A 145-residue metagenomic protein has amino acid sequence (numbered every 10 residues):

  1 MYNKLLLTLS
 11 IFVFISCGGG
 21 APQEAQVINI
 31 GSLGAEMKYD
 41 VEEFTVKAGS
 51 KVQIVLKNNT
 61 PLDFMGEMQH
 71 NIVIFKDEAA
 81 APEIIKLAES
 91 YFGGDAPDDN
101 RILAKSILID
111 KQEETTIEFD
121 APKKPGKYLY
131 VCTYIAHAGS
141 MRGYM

Functional and structural regions predicted by a protein language model:
Y2-T8: Sec-dependent signal peptide recognition, specifically the positively charged N-region followed immediately by
I15-S16: C-terminal motif of bacterial Sec signal peptides marking the signal peptidase cleavage site
E24-V52: N-terminal edge beta-strand
E36-K38, Y91-A104: Short beta-strand and strand-turn-strand segments in soluble, beta-rich domains
E42-G66, I72-I74, T115-K123, K127-L129: Beta-strand cores of secreted/periplasmic/IMS beta-sandwich domains, seen most often in copper-related folds
L62, R101-M145: Extracellular/periplasmic metallocenter environments
N71-A81, I135-A138: Short edge-strand/loop segments of extracellular domains
A79-P97: Glycine-rich, pocket-lining loop/helix-strand segments that form or immediately flank
